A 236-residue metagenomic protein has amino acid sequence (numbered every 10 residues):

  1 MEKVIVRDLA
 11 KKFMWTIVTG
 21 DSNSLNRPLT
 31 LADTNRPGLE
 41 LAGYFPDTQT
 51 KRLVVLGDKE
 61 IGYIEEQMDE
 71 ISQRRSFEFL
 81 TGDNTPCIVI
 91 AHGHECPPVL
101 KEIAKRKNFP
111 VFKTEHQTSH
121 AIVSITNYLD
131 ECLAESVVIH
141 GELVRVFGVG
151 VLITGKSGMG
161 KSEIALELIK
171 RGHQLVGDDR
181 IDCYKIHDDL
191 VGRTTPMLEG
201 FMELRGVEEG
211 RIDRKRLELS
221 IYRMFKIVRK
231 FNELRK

Functional and structural regions predicted by a protein language model:
M1-T81: Gly/Thr-rich phosphate-binding loop signature of adenosyl cofactor/nucleotide-binding cores
R52-V55, P86-V89, F109-F112, G150-L152 (+2 more regions): Structural motif
G57-E65, N84-C87, G200-R205: Short, basic, glycine/proline-bearing loop/turn elements
G57-K59, H92-G93, E115, F147-V149 (+4 more regions): Fold-independent oxyanion-binding glycine-rich loops and adjacent beta-strand/coil segments at enzyme active sites
N84-C87, G93-Y128: Charged, amphipathic alpha-helical linker segments immediately N-terminal to NTP-binding catalytic cores
Y128-G148: P-loop NTPase nucleotide-binding/switch module
G148-V176: Glycine-rich phosphate-binding P-loop
G177-E233: Conserved nucleotide-sensing/catalytic segment adjacent to the nucleotide-binding pocket in NTP-handling enzymes
